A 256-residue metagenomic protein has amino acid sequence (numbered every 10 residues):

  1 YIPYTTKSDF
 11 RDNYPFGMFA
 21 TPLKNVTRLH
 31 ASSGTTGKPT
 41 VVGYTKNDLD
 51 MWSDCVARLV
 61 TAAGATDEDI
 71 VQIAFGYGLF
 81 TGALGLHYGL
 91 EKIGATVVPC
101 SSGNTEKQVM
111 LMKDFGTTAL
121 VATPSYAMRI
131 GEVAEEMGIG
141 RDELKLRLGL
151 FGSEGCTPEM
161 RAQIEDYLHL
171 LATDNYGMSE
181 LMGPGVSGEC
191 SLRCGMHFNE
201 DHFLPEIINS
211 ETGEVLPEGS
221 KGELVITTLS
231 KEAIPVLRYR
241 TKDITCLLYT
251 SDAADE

Functional and structural regions predicted by a protein language model:
Y1-A31, G37-D54, R58-A62, E68 (+1 more regions): Nucleotide 5′-phosphate-binding alpha/beta core
H30-S33, Q72-A74, G78, T173 (+2 more regions): Short glycine- and Lys/Arg-enriched binding-loop motifs that mark or flank ligand-binding interfaces
S32, Y249-E256: Conserved small/polar residues in nucleotide/adenosyl-binding loops
T35-K38, Y77, A83, M178 (+2 more regions): Gly/Ser/Thr-rich helix-start
V42-L59, I70-R129: AMP-binding/adenylate-forming
I93-S251: Active-site glycine/GP-rich loop and adjacent strand/helix microenvironment that borders small-molecule binding pockets
